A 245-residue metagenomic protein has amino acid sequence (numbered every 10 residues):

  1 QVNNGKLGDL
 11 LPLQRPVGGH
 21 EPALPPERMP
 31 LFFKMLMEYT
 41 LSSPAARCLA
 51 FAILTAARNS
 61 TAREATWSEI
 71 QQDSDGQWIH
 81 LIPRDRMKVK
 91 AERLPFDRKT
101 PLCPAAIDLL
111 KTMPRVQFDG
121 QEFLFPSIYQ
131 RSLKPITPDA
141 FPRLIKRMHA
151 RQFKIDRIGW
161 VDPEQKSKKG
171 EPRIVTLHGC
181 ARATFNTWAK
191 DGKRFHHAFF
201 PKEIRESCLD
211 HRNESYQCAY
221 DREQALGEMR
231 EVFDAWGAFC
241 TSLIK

Functional and structural regions predicted by a protein language model:
V2-E64, V116-G120, K169: Basic, Lys/Arg- and aromatic-enriched nucleic-acid-binding interface segment
V2-P12, P16, E64-R115, G120: Conserved tyrosine-mediated DNA breakage-rejoining catalytic core shared by Y-recombinases
R15, A23, R84-K90, Q130 (+2 more regions): Catalytic-site neighborhood detector that most strongly recognizes the C-terminal catalytic loop/helix of tyrosine
G19-H20, M37-T40, R86-K99, P126-L133 (+3 more regions): Short, contiguous acidic/charged loop-to-helix segments that flank catalytic cores in large enzymes
A23-P30, P101-V175, G179-K193: Active-site/catalytic core of tyrosine-dependent DNA strand-transfer enzymes
P25, P44-A45, R58, R98 (+7 more regions): Hydrophobic (often cysteine-bearing) scaffold residues that line and stabilize catalytic clefts of nucleotide/cofactor
F33, L49-A52, R63, K111 (+6 more regions): Generic hydrophobic alpha-helical scaffold/packing signal
A50, L54-T61, G179-R212: C-terminal catalytic core of tyrosine-transesterase DNA break-rejoin enzymes
